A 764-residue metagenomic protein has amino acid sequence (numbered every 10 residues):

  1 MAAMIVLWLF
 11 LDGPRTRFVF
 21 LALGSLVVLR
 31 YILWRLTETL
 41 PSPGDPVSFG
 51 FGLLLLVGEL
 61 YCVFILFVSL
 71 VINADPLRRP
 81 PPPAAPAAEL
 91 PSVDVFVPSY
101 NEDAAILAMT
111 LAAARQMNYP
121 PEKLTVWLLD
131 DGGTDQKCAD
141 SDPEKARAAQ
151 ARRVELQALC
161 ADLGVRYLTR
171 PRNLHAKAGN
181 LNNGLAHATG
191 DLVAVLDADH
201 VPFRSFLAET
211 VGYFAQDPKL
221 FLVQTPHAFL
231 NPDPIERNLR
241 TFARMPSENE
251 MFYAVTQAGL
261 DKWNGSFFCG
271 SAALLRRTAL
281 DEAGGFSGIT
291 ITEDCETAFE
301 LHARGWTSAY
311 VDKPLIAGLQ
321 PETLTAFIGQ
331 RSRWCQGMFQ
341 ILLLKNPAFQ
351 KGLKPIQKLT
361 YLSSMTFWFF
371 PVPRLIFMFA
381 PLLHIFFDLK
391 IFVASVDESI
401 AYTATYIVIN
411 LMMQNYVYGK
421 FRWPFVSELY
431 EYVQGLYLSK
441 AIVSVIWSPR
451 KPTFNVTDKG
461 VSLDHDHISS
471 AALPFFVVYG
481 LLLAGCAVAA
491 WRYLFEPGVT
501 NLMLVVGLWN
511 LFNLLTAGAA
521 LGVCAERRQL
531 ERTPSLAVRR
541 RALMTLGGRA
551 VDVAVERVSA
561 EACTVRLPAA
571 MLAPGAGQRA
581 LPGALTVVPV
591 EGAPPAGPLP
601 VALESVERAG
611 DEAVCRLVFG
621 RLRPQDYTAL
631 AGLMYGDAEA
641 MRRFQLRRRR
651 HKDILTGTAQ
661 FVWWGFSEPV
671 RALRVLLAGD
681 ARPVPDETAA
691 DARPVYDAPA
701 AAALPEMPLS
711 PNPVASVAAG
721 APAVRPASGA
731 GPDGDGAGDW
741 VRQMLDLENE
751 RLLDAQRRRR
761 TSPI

Functional and structural regions predicted by a protein language model:
M1-E89, F370-R374, F495, V499-E526 (+5 more regions): N-terminal membrane-anchoring/stem segments of glycan-assembly enzymes
M4-F18, P41-G50, R79-P80, A84 (+2 more regions): Basic/Trp-rich segment in TM-proximal cytosolic loops or flexible interdomain/linker regions
S92-D94, T125, E296: Cell-envelope/extracellular polymer assembly enzymes that use nucleotide-activated donors
A112-K123: Short, acidic, metal-binding catalytic loop of nucleotide-sugar glycosyltransferases
A149-G164, L168-L192, R204-I291, H302-A303 (+2 more regions): Long helical/loop segments within the catalytic core of UDP-sugar-dependent glycosyltransferases, especially the large
D197-V201: The conserved acidic donor/metal-binding loop of glycosyltransferases
R541-Q578, P582-P589, E607-R616: Short strand-loop-strand
G610-G679: C-terminal output/interaction extensions
